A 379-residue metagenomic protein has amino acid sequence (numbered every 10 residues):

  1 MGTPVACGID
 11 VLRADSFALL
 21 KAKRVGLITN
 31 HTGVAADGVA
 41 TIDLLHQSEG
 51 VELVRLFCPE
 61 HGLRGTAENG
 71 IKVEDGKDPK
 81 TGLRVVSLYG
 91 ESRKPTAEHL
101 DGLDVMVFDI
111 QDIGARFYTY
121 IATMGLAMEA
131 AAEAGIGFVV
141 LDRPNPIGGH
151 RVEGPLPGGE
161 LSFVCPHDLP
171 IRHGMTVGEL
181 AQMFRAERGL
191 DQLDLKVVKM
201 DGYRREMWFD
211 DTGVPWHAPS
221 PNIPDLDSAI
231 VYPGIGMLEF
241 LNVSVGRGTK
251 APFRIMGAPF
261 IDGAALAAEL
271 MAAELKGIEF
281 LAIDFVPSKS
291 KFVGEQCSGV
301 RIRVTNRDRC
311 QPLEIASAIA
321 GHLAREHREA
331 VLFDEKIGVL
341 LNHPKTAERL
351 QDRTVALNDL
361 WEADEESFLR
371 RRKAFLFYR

Functional and structural regions predicted by a protein language model:
P4-V51: N-terminal phosphate-binding or glycine-rich loops at protein starts, especially the Walker A/P-loop of NTPases
E52-H61, L141: Short internal beta-strands
G65-N69, V139-L161: Glycine-rich, charge-decorated loop segments at or immediately adjacent to ligand/cofactor-binding or catalytic sites
N69-L103, A115: Glycine-rich oxoanion-binding loops at beta->alpha junctions
D112-M124: Glycine/threonine-rich flexible loop motifs
L161-G234: Conserved anion/nucleotide-ligand pocket segment
Y203-R205, F209-F280: Glycine-rich, aromatic-lined ligand/substrate-binding cores of catalytic and carbohydrate-binding domains
P252, G257-L360: Conserved functional hotspot residues or short segments at active or partner-binding sites across diverse domains
